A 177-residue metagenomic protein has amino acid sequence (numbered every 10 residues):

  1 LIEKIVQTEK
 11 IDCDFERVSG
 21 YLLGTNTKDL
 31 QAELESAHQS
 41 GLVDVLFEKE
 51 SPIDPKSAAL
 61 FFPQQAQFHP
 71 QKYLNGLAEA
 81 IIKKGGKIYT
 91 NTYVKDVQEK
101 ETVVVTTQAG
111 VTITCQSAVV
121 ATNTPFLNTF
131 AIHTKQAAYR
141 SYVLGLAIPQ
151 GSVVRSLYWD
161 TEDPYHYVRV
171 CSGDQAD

Functional and structural regions predicted by a protein language model:
L1, T8-E16, V94-D96, T102 (+2 more regions): Active-site substrate-recognition segment that forms the wall of the catalytic cavity or substrate channel
L1-G76: Flavin (FAD/FMN) cofactor-binding and adjacent substrate-gating region of FAD-dependent oxidoreductase domains
I5, A37, A80-I81, C171 (+1 more regions): Hydrophobic helix-cap positions at the C-terminus of alpha-helices in RecA-like/P-loop ATPase nucleotide-binding cores
F15, D54, A80, G86-I88 (+3 more regions): A generic structural signal for short, solvent-exposed coil/turn residues that cap or connect secondary-structure
N26, E50, Q64-Q65, N91-T92 (+3 more regions): Fold-independent oxyanion-binding glycine-rich loops and adjacent beta-strand/coil segments at enzyme active sites
S36-A37, A59-S117: Helical element adjacent to the flavin cofactor pocket in flavoenzyme catalytic cores
G41-L46, P70-Q71, G85-K87, Y142-L146 (+1 more regions): Glycine-rich loops and low-complexity Gly/Arg-rich segments that provide flexible linkers or classic glycine-based
V45-K49, I88-T90, V120, W159: General beta-strand structural signal in soluble alpha/beta enzymes
